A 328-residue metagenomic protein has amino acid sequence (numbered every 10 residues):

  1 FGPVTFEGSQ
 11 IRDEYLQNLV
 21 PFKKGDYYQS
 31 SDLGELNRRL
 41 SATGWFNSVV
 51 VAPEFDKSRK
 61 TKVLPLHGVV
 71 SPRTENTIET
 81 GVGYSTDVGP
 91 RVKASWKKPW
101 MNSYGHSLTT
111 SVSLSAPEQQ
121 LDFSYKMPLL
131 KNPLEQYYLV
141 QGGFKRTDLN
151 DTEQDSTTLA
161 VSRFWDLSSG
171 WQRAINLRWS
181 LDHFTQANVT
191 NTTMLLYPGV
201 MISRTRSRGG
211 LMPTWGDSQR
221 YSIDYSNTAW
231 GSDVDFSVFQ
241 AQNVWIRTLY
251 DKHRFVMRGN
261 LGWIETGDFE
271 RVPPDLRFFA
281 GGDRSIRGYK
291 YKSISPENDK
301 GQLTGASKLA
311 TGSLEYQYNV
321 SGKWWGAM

Functional and structural regions predicted by a protein language model:
S9, D26-R220, R247, R284-S307: Gram-negative/organellar outer-membrane beta-barrel architecture
I11-G25: N-terminal periplasmic "start-of-domain" segments of outer-membrane beta-barrel proteins
G44-N47, N227, Y318-W324: Long hydrophobic segments that form regular secondary structure
L64, H253-A327: Extracytoplasmic gating/loop element in the C-terminal half of outer-membrane beta-barrel translocons and assembly
V161, Q219-N227, V234-E265: Transmembrane beta-barrel strand/turn architecture of Gram-negative outer membrane proteins
